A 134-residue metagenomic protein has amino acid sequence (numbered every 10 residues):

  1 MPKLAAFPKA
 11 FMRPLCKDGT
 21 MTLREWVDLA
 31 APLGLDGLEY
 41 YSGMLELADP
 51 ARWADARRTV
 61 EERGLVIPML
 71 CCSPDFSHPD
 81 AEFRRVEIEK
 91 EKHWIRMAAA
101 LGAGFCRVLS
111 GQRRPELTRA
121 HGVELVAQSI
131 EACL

Functional and structural regions predicted by a protein language model:
M1-F105, H121-E131: N-terminal pre-domain/capping segments
G111-R119: Active-site-proximal beta-alpha loop/turn segments in soluble metabolic enzymes
